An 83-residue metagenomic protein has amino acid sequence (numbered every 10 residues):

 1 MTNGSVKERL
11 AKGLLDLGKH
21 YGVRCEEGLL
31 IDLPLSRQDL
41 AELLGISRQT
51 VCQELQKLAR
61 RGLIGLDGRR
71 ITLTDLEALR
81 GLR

Functional and structural regions predicted by a protein language model:
M1-L43: Polybasic "coupling" helices that flank or enter modular domains
H20-Y21, E26, S36, R70-R83: Short, cationic-aromatic polyanion-contact patches
S36, S47-T50: Helix-turn-helix DNA-binding motif, specifically the short coil turn and the N-cap/start of the second
E54: Residues within the DNA-recognition helix of helix-turn-helix
K57-L58: Basic amphipathic alpha-helical segments that dock to polyanions
G62: Glycine-centered, phosphate/nucleic-acid-interacting loop/turn motifs that mediate DNA/RNA or nucleotide
